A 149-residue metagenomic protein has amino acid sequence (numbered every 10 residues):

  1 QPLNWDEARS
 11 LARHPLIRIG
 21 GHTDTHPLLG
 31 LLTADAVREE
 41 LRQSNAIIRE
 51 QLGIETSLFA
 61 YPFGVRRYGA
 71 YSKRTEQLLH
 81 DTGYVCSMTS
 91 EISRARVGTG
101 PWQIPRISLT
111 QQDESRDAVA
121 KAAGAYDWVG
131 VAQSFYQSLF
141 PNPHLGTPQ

Functional and structural regions predicted by a protein language model:
Q1-I17: Active-site cradle of extracellular carbohydrate-active enzymes
S10, H14, D24-P27, L31-Q149: C-terminal active-site subregion of NodB/CE4 polysaccharide deacetylases
I19-G21: Non-cysteine beta-strand/loop elements that form the S-adenosyl-L-methionine
